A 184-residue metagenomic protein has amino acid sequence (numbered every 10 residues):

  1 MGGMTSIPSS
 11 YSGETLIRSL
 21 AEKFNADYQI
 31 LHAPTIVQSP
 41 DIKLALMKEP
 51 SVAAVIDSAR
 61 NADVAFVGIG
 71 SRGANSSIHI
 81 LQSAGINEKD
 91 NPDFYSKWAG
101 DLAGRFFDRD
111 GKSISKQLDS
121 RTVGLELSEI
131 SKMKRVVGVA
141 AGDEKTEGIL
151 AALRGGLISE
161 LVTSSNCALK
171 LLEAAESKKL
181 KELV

Functional and structural regions predicted by a protein language model:
M1-G3, L31-P34, G68-S71, R109-D110 (+3 more regions): Fold-independent oxyanion-binding glycine-rich loops and adjacent beta-strand/coil segments at enzyme active sites
M1-G73: Ligand-binding beta-strand-loop-alpha-helix segment within the catalytic cores of soluble metabolic enzymes
A21-E22, I56-R60, K97-A99, F106-F107 (+2 more regions): Solvent-exposed alpha-helices and their adjacent loops that cap or buttress functional pockets in soluble metabolic
N25, D110-K112: Detector for glycine-centered tight turns/loop "hinges" at secondary-structure junctions
D27-Q29, D63-A65, G104-R105, K134-G138 (+1 more regions): Structural motif
N75-S76, L171: Glycine/Thr-rich phosphate-binding loops of Rossmann-like dinucleotide-binding domains
I78-R109, S159-T163: Gly/Ser/Thr-rich active-site loops/lids in small-molecule metabolic enzymes that frequently grip phosphoryl groups
K112-V184: ATP/nucleoside-binding phosphotransfer catalytic cores, i.e., glycine-rich phosphate-binding loops
